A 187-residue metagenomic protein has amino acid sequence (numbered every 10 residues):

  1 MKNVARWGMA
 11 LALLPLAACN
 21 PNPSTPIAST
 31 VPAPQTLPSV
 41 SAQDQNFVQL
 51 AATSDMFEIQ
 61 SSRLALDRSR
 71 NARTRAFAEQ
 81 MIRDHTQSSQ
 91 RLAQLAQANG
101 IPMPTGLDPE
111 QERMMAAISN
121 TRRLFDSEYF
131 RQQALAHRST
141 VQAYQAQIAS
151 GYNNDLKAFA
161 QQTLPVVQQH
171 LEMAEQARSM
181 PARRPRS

Functional and structural regions predicted by a protein language model:
K2-G8, P15, C19-S187: His/Met- and acidic-residue-enriched segments that coordinate or traffic transition-metal cofactors and support
